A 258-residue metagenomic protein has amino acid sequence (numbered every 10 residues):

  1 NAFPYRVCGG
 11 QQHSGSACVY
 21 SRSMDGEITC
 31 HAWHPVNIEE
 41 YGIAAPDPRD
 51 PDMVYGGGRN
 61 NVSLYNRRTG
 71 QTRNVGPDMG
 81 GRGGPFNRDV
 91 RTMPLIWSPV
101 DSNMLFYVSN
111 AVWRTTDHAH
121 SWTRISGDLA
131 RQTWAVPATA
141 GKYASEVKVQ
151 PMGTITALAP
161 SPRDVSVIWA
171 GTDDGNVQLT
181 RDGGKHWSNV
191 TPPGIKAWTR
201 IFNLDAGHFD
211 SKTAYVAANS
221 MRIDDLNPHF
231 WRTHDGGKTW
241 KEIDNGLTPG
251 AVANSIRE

Functional and structural regions predicted by a protein language model:
N1-E258: Beta-propeller blade termini and top-face loops
